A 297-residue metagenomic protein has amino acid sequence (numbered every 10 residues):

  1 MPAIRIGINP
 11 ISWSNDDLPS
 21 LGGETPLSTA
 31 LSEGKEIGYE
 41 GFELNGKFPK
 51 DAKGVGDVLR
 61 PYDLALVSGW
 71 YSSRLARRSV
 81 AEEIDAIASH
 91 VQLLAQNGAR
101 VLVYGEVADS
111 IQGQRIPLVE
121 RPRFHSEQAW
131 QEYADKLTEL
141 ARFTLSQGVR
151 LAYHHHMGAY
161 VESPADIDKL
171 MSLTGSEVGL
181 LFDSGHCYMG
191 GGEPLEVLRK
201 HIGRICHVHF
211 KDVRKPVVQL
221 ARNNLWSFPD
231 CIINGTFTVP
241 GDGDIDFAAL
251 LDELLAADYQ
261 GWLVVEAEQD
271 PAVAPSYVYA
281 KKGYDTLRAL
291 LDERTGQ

Functional and structural regions predicted by a protein language model:
P2-A3, L31-E36, P49-S68, D85 (+5 more regions): Acidic (Asp/Glu)-rich catalytic clusters
A3-G7, G41, A65-S68, R100-V103 (+4 more regions): Structural preference for beta-strand elements that scaffold enzyme active sites
I8, G34, F42, L59 (+7 more regions): Conserved, mostly hydrophobic/aromatic
I11-W13, N45-K47, Y71-L75, V107-D109 (+5 more regions): Active-site beta-loop-alpha junctions enriched in small/polar residues
S12-T25, R74-E83, P122-A129, T238-G241: Active-site mouth loops of central-metabolism enzymes
L21-T25, A108-V119, V217-D230: Short, flexible, mixed-charge acidic loops at enzyme active sites
F42, A134-D244, R294-G296: Acidic/histidine-rich catalytic cores of soluble enzymes
V80-G179: Active-site acidic/histidine proton-transfer and metal-coordination neighborhood in alpha/beta enzyme cores
